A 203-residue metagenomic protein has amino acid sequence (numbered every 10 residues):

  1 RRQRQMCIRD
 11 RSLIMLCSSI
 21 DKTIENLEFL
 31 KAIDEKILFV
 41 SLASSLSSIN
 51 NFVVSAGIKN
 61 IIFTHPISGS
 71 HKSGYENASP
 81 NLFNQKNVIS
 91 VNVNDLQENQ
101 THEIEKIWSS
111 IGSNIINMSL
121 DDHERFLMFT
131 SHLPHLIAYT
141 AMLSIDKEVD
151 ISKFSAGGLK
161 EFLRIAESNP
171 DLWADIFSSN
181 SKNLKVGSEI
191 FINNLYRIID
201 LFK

Functional and structural regions predicted by a protein language model:
R2, E35, G112-S113: Short phosphate-binding/catalytic loops that engage adenosine nucleotides
Q3-I8: Short, small-residue-biased leader/transition segments that mark boundaries at the very start of proteins
I14-M15, V40: N-terminal Rossmann-like NAD(P) cofactor-binding module of classical short-chain dehydrogenase/reductase
C17-S19, A43, N92: Glycine-rich, N-terminal phosphate-binding loop of Rossmann-like dinucleotide-binding domains
I24-E76: Rossmann-like NAD(P)(H) cofactor-binding subdomain of soluble oxidoreductases
L30, E76-L82, A174-D175: Short, flexible, solvent-exposed loop/turn segments with mixed acidic/basic and small polar residues
P80-I165: Internal alpha-helical scaffold of NAD(P)-dependent oxidoreductase catalytic cores
D150-K203: Interdomain hinge/lid region at the active-site interface of Rossmann-like NAD(P)-dependent oxidoreductases
